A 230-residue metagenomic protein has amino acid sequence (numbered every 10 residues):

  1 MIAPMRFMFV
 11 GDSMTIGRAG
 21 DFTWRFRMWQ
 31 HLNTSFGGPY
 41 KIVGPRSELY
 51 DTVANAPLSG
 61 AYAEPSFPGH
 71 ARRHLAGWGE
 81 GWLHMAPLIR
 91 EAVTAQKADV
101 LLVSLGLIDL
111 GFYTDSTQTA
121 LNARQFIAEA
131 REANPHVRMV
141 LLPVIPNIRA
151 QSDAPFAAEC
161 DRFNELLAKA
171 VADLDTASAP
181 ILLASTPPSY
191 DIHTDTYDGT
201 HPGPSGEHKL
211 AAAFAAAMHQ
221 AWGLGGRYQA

Functional and structural regions predicted by a protein language model:
I2-R6, S35-K41, Q96-L102, N134-V140 (+1 more regions): Loop/turn elements at helix/coil->beta-strand transitions in domains of secreted/extracellular proteins
F7-V10, D195-A230: Histidine-centered active-site loop/cap adjacent to the catalytic His in serine esterases/O-acetyl transfer systems
M8, M14-L121: Conserved SGNH/GDSL esterase-like catalytic core that processes O-acyl groups on lipids and polysaccharides
V10-G11, L142: Short hydrophobic segments within beta-strands
T15, W29, N33-G37, T94 (+6 more regions): Sec-exported extracytoplasmic/periplasmic mature domains
G20, W24, M85, I89 (+6 more regions): Stable alpha-helical elements in mature extracytoplasmic
L102-G111, I127-R162, S185-Y190: Active-site segments of SGNH/GDSL-like serine hydrolases that catalyze O-acetyl group transfer/hydrolysis on lipids
P146-S185, P204-H208: Substrate-gating cap/lid alpha-helix
